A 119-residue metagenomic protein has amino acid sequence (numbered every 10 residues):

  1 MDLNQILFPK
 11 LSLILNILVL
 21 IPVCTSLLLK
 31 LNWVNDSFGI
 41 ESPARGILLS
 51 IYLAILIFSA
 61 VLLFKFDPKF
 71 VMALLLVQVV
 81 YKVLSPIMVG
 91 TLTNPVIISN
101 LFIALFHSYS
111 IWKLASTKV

Functional and structural regions predicted by a protein language model:
M1-L3, K118-V119: Membrane-interfacial, low-structure loops and terminal tails that flank and connect transmembrane helices in multi-pass
D2-S42: Membrane-helix boundary elements
I17-L27, I40-F64, A73-V80: Core segments of alpha-helical transmembrane spans in multipass integral membrane proteins
S26, A104-V119: Membrane-water interface at the C-terminal end of transmembrane alpha helices
F58-F66, P95-Y109: Juxtamembrane/interfacial segments around transmembrane helices
K65-I98: Membrane-helix boundary connector in multi-pass membrane proteins
